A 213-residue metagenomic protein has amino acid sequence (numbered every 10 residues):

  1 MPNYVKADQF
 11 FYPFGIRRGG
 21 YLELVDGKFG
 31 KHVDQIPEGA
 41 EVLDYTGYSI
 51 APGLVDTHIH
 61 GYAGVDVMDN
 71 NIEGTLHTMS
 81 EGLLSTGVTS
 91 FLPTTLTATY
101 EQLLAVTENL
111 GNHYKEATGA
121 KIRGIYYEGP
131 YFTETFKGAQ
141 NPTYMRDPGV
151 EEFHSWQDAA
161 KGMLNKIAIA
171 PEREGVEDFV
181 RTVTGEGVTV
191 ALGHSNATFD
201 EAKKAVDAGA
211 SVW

Functional and structural regions predicted by a protein language model:
M1-Y4, Q9-A51: Histidine-rich, glycine-flanked metal-binding segment
P2, A40-V42, T89, N165 (+1 more regions): Conserved acidic residues
V5-K6, E38, Y45, Y62-A63 (+2 more regions): Residue-level signal for pocket-adjacent positions within structured domains
K6, G30, V55, T89-L92 (+3 more regions): A short, local hydrophobic-aromatic micro-motif
D8, L22, G27, G47 (+5 more regions): Divalent metal-coordination and catalytic microenvironments
K31, N71-H77, D178, A205: N-terminal glycine-/serine-/threonine-rich phosphate-binding loop
Y48-A105: Metal-associated gating/positioning segment near the N- to mid-region
E101-V212: Histidine/acidic-residue-rich, glycine-tolerant segments that coordinate divalent metal ions
